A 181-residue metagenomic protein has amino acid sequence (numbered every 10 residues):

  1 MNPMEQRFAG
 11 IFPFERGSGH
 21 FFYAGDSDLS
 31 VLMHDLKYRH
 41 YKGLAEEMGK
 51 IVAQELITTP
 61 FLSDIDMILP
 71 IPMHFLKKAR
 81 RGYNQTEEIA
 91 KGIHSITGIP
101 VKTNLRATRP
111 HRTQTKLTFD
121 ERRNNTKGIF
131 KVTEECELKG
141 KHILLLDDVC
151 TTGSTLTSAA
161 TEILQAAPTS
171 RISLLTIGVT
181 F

Functional and structural regions predicted by a protein language model:
M1-F181: Glycine-rich phosphate/pyrophosphate-handling loop used in enzymes and phosphotransfer proteins
